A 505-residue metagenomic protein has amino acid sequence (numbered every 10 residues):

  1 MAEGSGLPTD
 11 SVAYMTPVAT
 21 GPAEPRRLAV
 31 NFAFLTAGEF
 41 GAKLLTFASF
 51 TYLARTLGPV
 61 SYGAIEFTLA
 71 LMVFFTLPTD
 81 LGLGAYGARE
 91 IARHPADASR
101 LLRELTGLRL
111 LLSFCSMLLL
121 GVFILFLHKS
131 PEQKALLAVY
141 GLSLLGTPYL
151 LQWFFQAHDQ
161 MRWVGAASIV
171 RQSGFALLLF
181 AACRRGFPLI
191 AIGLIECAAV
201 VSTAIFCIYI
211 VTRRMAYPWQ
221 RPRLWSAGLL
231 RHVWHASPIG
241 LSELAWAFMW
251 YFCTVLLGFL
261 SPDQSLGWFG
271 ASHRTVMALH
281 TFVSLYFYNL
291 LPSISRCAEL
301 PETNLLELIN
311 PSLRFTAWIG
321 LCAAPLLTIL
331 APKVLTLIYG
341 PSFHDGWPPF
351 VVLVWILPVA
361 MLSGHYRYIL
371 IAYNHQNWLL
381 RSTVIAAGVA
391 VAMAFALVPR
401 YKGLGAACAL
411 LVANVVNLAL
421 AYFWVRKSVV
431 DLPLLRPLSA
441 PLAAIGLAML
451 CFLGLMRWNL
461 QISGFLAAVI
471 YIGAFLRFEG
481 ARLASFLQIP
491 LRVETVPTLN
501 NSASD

Functional and structural regions predicted by a protein language model:
A2-M15, F40, T79, R103-A135 (+6 more regions): Alpha-helical transmembrane segments of multi-pass membrane transport and lipid-handling proteins
E3-E24, L28, L189-G193, C207-Y251 (+5 more regions): Interhelical loop/hinge segments that connect adjacent transmembrane helices in multipass membrane
D10-T16, E24-G84, M117, G121 (+2 more regions): Signature of the first transmembrane helix
S11-M15, A386-V389, L435-F486, N500-D505: Transmembrane alpha-helical segments of multi-pass transport proteins
N31-T46, V170-R171, I192-V211, W225-R296 (+3 more regions): Transmembrane helical elements of multi-pass membrane transporters/channels
T79-P95, S272, V276-L313, R367-A372: Helix-loop junctions and terminal segments of transmembrane helices in multi-pass membrane transport/translocation
E90-R93, L144-S168, V354-I385: Membrane-interface junctions at transmembrane-helix termini in multi-pass inner-membrane proteins
K134, A138-G141, G165-A216, V384-A390 (+2 more regions): Hydrophobic alpha-helical transmembrane segments
